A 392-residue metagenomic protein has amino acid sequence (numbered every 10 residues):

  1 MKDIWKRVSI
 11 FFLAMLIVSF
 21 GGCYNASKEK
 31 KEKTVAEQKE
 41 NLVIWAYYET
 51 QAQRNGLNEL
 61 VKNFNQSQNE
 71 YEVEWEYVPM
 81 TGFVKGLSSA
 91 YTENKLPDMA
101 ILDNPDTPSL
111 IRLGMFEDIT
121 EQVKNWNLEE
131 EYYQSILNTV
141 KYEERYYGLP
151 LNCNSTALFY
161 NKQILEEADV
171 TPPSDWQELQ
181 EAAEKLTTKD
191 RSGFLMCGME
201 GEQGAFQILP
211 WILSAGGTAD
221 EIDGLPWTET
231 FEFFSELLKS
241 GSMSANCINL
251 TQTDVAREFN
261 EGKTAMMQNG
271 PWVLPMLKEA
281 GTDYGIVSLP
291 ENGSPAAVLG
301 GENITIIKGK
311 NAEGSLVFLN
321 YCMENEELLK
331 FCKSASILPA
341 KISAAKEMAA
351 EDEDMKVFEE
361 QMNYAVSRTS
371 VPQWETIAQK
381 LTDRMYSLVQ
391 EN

Functional and structural regions predicted by a protein language model:
K2-S109, P271, E291-S294, G314 (+3 more regions): Conserved N-terminal structural module of periplasmic/extracytoplasmic solute-binding proteins
K62, Q66-S67, E74, E167-A168 (+7 more regions): Extracytoplasmic/periplasmic substrate-recognition and gating elements
N63, S67-Y132, T139, Q163 (+6 more regions): Extracytoplasmic "Venus flytrap"/periplasmic binding protein-like
L102-A157, Q180, Q207, S214 (+2 more regions): Hinge/lid segment of periplasmic solute-binding proteins
E117-Y132, L213-E232, K278-A280, E291-A297 (+1 more regions): Short, solvent-exposed loop/beta-turn-alpha elements that line the ligand-binding surface or hinge of extracytoplasmic
K141, S334-A340, D354-N392: C-terminal capping/gating helix-and-loop segments adjacent to ligand/active sites or protein-protein/ligand interfaces
T156-Y160, I212, I304-I306: Short glycine- and hydrophobic/aromatic-rich loop-to-beta-strand nucleating segment in the catalytic cores
A183-T187, D220-I248: Glycine-centered hinge/linker elements that transmit conformational signals in sensory and ligand-binding systems
